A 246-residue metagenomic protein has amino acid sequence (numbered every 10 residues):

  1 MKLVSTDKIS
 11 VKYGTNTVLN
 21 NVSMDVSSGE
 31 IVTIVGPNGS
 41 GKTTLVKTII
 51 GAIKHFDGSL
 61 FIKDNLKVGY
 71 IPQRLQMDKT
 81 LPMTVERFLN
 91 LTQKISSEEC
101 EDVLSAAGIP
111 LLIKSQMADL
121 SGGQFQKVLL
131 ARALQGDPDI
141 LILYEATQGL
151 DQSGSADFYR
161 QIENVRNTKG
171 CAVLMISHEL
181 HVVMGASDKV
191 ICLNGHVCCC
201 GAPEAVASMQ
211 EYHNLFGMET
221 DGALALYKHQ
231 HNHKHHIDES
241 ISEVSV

Functional and structural regions predicted by a protein language model:
S97-L112: Conserved ABC ATPase "signature" region
Q116-L120, Q124: Conserved ABC ATPase signature
L141-E145: Catalytic Walker B motif of ABC-type/P-loop ATPase nucleotide-binding domains
S177-H178: H-loop/switch region of ABC-family ATPase nucleotide-binding domains
V190-A202: H-loop (His-switch) and adjacent beta-strand-loop-beta switch element of ABC-type ATPase nucleotide-binding domains
S208, L215-V246: ABC ATPase nucleotide-binding domains
